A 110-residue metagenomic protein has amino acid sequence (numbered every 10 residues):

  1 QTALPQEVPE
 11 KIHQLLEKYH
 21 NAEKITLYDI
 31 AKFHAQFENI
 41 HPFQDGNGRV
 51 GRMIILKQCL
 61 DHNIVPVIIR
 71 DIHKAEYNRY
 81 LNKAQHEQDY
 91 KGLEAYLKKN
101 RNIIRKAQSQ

Functional and structural regions predicted by a protein language model:
Q1-Q110: FIC/Doc superfamily catalytic core
